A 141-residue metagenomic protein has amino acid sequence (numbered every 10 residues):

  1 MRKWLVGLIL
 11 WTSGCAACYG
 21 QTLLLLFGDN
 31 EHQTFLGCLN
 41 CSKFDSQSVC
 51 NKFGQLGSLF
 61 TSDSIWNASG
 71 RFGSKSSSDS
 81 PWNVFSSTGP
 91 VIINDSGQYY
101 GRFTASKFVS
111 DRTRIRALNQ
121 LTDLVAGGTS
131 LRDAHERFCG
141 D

Functional and structural regions predicted by a protein language model:
W4-S13: Sec-dependent N-terminal signal peptides
Y19-D141: Repetitive, compositionally biased segments used for assembly/scaffolding
